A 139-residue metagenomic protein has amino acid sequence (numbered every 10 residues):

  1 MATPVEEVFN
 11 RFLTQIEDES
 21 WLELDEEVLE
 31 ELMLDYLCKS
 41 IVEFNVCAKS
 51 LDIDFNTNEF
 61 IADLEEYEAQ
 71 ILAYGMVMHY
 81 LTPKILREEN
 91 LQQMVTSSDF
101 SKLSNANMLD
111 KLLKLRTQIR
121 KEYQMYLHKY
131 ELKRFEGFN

Functional and structural regions predicted by a protein language model:
M1-L64, M125-N139: Conserved short "hinge" loops at termini or chain/domain junctions
F9-L13, L81, E88, I119-Q124: Generic hydrophobic, helix-prone segments enriched in Leu/Val/Ile
D35, K39, G75, K111-Q118: Charged, amphipathic alpha-helical oligomerization/scaffolding segments
E66-L112: Amphipathic protein-protein interaction modules
M94-D99, L103, Q118, Y130 (+1 more regions): Generic alpha-helical propensity signal that fires on short helical segments and nearby coil/disordered stretches
S104-H128: Long, highly charged low-complexity segments enriched in Glu/Asp and Lys/Arg with interspersed Ser/Thr
